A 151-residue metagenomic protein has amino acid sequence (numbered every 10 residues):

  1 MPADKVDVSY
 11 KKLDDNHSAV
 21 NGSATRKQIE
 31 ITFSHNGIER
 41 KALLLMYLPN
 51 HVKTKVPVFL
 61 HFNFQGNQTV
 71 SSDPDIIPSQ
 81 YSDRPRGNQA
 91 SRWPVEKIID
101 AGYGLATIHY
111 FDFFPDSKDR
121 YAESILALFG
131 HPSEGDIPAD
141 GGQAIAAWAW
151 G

Functional and structural regions predicted by a protein language model:
M1-N50: Non-catalytic accessory segments flanking enzyme active sites
V6-V8, V20, V52, V56-V58 (+2 more regions): Extended aliphatic helical segments
D14-A19, T54, Q68, H131-E134: A generic structural micro-environment signature that highlights single residues at secondary-structure boundaries
K27, A42, V56-V58, A101-G104: Generic beta-strand structural signal
E39-K41, K53-T54, S71, I108: Short secondary-structure capping/junction motifs at helix and strand boundaries
L43-Y47, T54-Q65: Short beta-strand element of the alpha/beta-hydrolase
H61-G151: Cap/lid segment of the alpha/beta-hydrolase catalytic domain
